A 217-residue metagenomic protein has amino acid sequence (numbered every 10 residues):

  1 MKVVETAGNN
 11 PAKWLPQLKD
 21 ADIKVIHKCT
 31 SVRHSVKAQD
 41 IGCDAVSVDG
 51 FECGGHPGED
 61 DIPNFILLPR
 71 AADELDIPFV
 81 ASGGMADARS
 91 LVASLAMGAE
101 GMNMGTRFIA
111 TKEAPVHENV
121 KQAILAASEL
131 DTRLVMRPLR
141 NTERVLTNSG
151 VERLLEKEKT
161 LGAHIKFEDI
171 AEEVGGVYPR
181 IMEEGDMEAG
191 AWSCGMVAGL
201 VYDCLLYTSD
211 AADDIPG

Functional and structural regions predicted by a protein language model:
M1-I77, R89, A93: Alpha/beta enzyme core
V4, E183, A211-D213: Intrinsic disorder/low-complexity signal
S35-A38, A99, A211-A212: Small-residue (primarily alanine) positions within well-ordered alpha-helices, especially packing/interaction faces
G55, T111, P216: Conserved protein kinase catalytic core
G58-V80, A86-L205, S209: Conserved active-site-proximal phosphate/metal-binding subdomains
Y207, A211-G217: Single conserved hydrophobic/aromatic residue that forms the stacking wall/gate of nucleotide- or nucleobase-binding
